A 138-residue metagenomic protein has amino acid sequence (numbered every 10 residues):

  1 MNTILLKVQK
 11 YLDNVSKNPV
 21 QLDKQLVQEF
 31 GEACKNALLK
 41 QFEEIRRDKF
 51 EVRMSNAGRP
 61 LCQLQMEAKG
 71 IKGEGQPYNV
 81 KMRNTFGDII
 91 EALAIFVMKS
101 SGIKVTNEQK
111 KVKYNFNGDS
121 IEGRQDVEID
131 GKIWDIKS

Functional and structural regions predicted by a protein language model:
M1-I133: Metal-dependent nuclease catalytic cores that hydrolyze phosphodiester bonds in DNA/RNA, characterized by
D135-S138: Short beta-strand-loop-alpha-helix junction that forms the active-site gateway of nucleic-acid-processing nucleases
